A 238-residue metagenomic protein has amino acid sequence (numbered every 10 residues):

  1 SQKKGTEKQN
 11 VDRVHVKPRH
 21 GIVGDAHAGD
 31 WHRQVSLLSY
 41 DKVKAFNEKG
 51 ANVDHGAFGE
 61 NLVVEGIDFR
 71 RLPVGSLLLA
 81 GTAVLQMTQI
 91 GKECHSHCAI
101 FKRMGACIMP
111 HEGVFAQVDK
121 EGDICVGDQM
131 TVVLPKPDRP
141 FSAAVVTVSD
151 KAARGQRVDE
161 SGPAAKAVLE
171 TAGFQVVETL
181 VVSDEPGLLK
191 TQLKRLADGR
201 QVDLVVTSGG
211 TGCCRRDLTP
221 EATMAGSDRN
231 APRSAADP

Functional and structural regions predicted by a protein language model:
S1-V84, Q89-G91, D123: Electropositive, beta-rich accessory/interaction domains or terminal extensions that provide binding surfaces
T6-Q9, H27-G29, C107-P110, I124 (+2 more regions): Solvent-exposed alpha-helices and their adjacent loops that cap or buttress functional pockets in soluble metabolic
A51-N61, C98-G113: Short, basic/aromatic beta-hairpin or loop at an interaction surface
Q86-Q89, C94-H97, L134-F141: Short, Lys/Arg- and Gly-enriched loop/turn segments at beta-strand edges
Q86-T88, A106-D119: Active-site scaffold segments
G113-P137: Well-ordered alpha/beta subsegment
Q129, V133-P238: Non-catalytic beta/alpha edge segments that cap or flank active sites
